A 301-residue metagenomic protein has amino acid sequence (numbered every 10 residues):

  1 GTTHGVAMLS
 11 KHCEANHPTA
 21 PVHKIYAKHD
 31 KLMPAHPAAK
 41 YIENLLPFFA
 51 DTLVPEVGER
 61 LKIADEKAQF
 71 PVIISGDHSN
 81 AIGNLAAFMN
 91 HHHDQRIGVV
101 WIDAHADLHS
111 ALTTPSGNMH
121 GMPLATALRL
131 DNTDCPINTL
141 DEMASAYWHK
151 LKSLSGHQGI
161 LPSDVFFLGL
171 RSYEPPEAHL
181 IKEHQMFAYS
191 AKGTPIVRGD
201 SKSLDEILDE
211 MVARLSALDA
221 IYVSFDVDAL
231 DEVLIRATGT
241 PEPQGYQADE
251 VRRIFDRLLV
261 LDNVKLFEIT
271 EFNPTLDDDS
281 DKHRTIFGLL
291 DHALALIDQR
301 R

Functional and structural regions predicted by a protein language model:
G1-R301: Conserved alpha-helical scaffold segments that buttress catalytic/binding sites
